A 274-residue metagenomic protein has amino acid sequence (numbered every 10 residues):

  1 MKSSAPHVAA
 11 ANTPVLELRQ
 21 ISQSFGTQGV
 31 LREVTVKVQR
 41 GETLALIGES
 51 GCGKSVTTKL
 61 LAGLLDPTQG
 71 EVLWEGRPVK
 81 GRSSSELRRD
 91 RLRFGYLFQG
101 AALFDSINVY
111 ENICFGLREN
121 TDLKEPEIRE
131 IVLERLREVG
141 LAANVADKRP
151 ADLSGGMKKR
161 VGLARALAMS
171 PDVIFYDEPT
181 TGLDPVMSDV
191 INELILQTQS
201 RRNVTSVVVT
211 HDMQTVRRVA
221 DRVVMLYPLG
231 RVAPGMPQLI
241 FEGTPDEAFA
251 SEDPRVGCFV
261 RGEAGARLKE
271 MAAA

Functional and structural regions predicted by a protein language model:
A62: Helix-to-loop junction immediately C-terminal to a conserved catalytic motif
G70-P78: Conserved ABC transporter NBD signature motif
P78, E125-N144, L196: Conserved ABC ATPase "signature" region
V79-G95, E119, E125, A248-S251: ABC ATPase NBD coupling module
R149-L153, M157: Conserved ABC ATPase signature
S170: Conserved catalytic motifs of ABC-family nucleotide-binding domains
I174-D177: Catalytic Walker B motif of ABC-type/P-loop ATPase nucleotide-binding domains
